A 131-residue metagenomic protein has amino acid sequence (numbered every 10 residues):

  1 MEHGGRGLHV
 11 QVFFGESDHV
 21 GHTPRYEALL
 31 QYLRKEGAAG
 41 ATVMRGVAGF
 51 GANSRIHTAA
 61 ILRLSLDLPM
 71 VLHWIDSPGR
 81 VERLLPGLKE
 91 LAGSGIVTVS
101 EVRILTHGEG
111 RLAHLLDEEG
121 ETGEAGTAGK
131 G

Functional and structural regions predicted by a protein language model:
M1-G131: Positively charged, small/polar-rich N-terminal and surface patches that mediate targeting and assembly and bind
